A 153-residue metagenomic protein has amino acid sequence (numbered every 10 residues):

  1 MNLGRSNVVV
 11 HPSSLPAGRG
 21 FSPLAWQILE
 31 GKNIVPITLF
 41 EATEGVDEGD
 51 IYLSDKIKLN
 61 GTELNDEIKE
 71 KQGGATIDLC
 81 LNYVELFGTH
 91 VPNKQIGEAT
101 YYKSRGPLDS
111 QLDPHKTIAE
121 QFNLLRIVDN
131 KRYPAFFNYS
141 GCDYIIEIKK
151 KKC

Functional and structural regions predicted by a protein language model:
M1-Y101, G106-S110: Donor/substrate-binding cores of folate-linked one-carbon enzymes
T89-C153: Internal anion-binding site segments
